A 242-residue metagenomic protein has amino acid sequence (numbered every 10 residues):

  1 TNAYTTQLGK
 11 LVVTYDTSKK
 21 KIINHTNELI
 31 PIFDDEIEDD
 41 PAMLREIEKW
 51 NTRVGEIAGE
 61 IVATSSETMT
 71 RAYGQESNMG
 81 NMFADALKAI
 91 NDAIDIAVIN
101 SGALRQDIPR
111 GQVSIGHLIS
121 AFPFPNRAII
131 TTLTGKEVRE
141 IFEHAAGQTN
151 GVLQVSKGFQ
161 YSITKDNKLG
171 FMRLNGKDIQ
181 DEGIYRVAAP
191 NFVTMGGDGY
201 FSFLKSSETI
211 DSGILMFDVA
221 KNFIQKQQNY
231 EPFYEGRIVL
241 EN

Functional and structural regions predicted by a protein language model:
T1-I57, G147-V155, Q160-T164, K168 (+1 more regions): Active-site-adjacent helix-turn-beta-strand microarchitecture at beta-sheet edges that either contains or buttresses
T1-Y4, G74-S77, I119: Short Gly/Pro-enriched turn/cap motifs at secondary-structure boundaries
A3, N24-E28, E56-I57, T64 (+2 more regions): Residue-level signal for pocket-adjacent positions within structured domains
Q7, M82-N242: Feature captures C-terminal
V12-T14, T64, T68, T132: Generic structural detector for well-ordered beta-strands
P31-V113: Hard-cation-handling environments
